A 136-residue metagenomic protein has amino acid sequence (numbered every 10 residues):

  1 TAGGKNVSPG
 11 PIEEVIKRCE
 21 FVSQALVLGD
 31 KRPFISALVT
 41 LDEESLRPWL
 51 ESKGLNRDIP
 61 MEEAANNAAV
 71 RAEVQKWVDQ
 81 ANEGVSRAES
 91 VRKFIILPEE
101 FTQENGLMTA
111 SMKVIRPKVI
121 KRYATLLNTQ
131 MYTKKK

Functional and structural regions predicted by a protein language model:
T1-R87, E100-E104: AMP-binding/adenylate-forming catalytic core of the ANL superfamily
Q24-L26, W77-K136: Conserved C-terminal "lid"/linker of ANL adenylate-forming enzymes
